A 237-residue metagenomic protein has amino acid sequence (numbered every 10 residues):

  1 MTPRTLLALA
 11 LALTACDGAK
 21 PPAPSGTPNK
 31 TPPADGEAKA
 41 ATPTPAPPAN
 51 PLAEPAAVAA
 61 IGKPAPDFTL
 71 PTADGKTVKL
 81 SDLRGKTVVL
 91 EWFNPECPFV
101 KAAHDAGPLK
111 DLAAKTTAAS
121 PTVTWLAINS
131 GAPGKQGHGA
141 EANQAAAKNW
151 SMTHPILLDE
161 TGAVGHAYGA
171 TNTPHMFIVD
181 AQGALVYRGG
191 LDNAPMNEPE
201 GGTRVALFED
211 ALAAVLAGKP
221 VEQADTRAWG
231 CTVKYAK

Functional and structural regions predicted by a protein language model:
M1-T14: Sec-dependent bacterial lipoprotein signal peptides
C16-K20: Bacterial signal peptide processing site
P47-L80: N-terminal "domain-start" segment that seeds a small globular fold
L80-K101, L212: Short active-site neighborhood of thiol/selenol oxidoreductases, capturing the structured segment around
G85-V88, A119-W125, S151-H154, A181-A184: Loop/turn elements at helix/coil->beta-strand transitions in domains of secreted/extracellular proteins
N94-D105, P133, M176, C231-K234: Short, thiol/selenol-centered motifs that function as redox-active sites or metal-ligating centers
F99-N149, L158-A167: Structural microenvironment flanking redox-active thiols in thiol-disulfide oxidoreductases
D159-K237: Thiol/selenol-based redox catalytic cores and closely related redox-interacting motifs
